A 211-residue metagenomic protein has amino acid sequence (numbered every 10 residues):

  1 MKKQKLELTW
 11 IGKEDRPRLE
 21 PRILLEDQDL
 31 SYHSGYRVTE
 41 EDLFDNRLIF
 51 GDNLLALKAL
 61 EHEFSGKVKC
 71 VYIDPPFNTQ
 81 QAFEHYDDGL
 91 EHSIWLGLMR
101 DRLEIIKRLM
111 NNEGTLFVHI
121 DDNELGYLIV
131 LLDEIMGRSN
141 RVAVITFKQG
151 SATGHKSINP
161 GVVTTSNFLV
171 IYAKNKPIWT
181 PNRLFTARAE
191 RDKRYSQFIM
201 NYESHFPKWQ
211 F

Functional and structural regions predicted by a protein language model:
M1-Y72, T79-I94, L98-D101: DnaQ-like (DEDDh/DEDDy) 3′-5′ exonuclease domain used for proofreading and 3′-end trimming on nucleic acids
D45-R47, K67-V71, E113-F117, L125 (+3 more regions): Beta-sheet entry/capping signal
G51-L54, A59, Q149-S151, H155-I158: Flexible, glycine/threonine-enriched loop-and-boundary segments that flank and lead into catalytic domains of large
F77-N78, D122-L125, Q149-A152, N175-W179: Conserved nucleotide-binding/hydrolysis micro-motifs of P-loop NTPases
Q81-Y86, L128-V130, V144, K156-S157 (+1 more regions): Short, solvent-exposed loop/turn and secondary-structure capping segments
H92-T146: Conserved Class I SAM-dependent methyltransferase catalytic core
A152-F211: Flexible, glycine-/basic-rich loop-and-beta segments that form/coincide with the SAM-dependent methyltransferase
